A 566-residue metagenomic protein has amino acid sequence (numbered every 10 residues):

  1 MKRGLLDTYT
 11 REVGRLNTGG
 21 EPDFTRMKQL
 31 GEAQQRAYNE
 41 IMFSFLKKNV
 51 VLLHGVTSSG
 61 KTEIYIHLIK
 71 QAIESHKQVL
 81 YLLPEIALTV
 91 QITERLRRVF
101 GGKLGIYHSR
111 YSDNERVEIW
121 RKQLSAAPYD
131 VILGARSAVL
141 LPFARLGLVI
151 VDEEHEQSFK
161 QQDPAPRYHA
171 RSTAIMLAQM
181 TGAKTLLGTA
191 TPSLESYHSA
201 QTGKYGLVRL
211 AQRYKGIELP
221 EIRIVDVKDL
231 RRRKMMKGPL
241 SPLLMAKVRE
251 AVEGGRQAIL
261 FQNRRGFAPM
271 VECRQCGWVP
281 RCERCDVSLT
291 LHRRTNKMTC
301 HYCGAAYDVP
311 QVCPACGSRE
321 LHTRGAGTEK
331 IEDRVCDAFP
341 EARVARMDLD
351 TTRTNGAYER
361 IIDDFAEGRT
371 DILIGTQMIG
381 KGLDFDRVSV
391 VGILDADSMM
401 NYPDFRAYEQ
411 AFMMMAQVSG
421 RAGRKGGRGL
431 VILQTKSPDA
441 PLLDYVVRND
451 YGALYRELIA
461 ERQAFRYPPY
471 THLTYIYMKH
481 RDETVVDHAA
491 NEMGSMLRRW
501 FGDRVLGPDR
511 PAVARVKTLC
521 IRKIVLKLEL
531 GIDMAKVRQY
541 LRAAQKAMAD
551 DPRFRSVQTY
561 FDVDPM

Functional and structural regions predicted by a protein language model:
M1-G20: Interdomain "pre-motor" coupling segment immediately N-terminal to P-loop NTPase/helicase cores
D23-R26, R515-K527, F561-M566: Short, low-order "capping/linker" segments at domain edges
T25-G31, Q35, K47-D130, G134-D487 (+4 more regions): Inter-lobe coupling/hinge segments of SF2-like helicase ATPases
Y38-N39: Hydrophobic residues on short alpha-helical segments
R481, V525-M534: A short interface-forming secondary-structure element
A489-S495, A535-A547: Short amphipathic alpha-helices in soluble, non-transmembrane regions that often serve as interface/regulatory elements
W500-P511, R553-D562: Short beta-strand elements
A512-R515, A549-D550: Short proline/glycine-enriched turn/loop segments at secondary-structure junctions
